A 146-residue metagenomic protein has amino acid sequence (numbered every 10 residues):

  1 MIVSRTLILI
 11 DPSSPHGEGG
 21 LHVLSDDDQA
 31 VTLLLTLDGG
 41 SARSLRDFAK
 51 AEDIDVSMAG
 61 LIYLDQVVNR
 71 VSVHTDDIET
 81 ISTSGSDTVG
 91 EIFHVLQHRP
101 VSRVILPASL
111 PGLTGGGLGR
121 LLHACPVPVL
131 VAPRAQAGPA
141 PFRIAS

Functional and structural regions predicted by a protein language model:
M1, S72-V104, S146: Structural beta-alpha unit
I2-A49, A124, R134-A135, A145: Small/aliphatic-rich secondary-structure junction motif
P12-H16, S84-T88, L110-G112: Short beta->alpha connector loops
T32-L34, E79-S84, L130-A132: General small-molecule cofactor/ligand-binding pocket signal
F48-A51, Q66-V71, T114-A124: Short, aromatic/basic amphipathic alpha-helical patches
K50-I62: A short acidic, glycine-rich active-site loop that binds or catalyzes chemistry on phosphate/adenosine moieties
R103-C125, G138-P141: Glycine-rich, Arg-bearing micro-motifs that act as flexible, cationic patches
